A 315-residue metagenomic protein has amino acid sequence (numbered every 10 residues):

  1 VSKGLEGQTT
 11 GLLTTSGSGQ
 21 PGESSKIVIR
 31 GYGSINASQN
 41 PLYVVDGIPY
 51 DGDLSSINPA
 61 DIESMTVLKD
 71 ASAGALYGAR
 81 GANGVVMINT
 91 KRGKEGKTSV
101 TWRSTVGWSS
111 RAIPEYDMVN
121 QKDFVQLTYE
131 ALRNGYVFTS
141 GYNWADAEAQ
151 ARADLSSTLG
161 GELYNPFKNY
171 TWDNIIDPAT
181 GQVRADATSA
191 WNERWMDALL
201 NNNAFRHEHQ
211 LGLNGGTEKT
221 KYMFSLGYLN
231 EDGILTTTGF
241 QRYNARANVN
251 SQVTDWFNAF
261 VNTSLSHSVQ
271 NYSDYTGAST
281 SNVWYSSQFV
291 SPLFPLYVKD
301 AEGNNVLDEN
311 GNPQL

Functional and structural regions predicted by a protein language model:
V1, Q8-G11, G19-V28, I35-A37 (+4 more regions): Residues embedded in well-ordered regular secondary structure
S2, K26, V85-M87, Q210 (+1 more regions): Membrane-embedded beta-strand positions in outer-membrane beta-barrel channels/transporters
K3, P41, D46-A75: Short acidic/polar hinge/loop motifs at secondary-structure boundaries that mediate gating or recognition
A82, F205-H209, G239-Y243: Residues that define the transmembrane beta-barrel architecture of outer-membrane proteins
T101-T105, M223-G227, N244-N248, F260-S266: Outer-envelope exported proteins of Gram-negative bacteria
R111-N120, T236-T238, F260-L293: Outer-membrane beta-barrel and related beta-rich outer-membrane complex signature in Gram-negative bacteria
G216-K219, S251-D255: Outer-membrane beta-barrel strand-turn architecture
Q252, N258-N271, L307-L315: Face-selective signature of the C-terminal outer-membrane beta-barrel domain
